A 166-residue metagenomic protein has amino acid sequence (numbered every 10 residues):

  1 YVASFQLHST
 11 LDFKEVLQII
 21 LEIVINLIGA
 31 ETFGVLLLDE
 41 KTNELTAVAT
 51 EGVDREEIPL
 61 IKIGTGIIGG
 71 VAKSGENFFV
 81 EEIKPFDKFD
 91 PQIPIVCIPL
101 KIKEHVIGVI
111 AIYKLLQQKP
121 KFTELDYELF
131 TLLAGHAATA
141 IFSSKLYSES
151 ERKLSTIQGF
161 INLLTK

Functional and structural regions predicted by a protein language model:
F5-I20, I25, K88: Signal-transducing coiled-coil linker helices
F13, L146-K166: Signal-transducing coiled-coil/dimerization helices and immediately adjacent hinge/linker segments that couple sensory
E22-I25, T32-E56: GAF sensory/regulatory domain recognition with acknowledged cross-activation on helical regulatory dimers
V53, I110-P120, D126: Short beta-strand-to-loop transition segments that serve as allosteric relay/switch motifs in sensory/regulatory domains
R55-N77: Acidic/proline- and glycine-rich, intrinsically disordered low-complexity segments that serve as regulatory linkers
E76-C97, L115-L116: Signal-transducing coupling segments at domain and membrane junctions
I93-K101, V106-A111: A short, aliphatic-rich beta-strand micro-motif
T131-A138: Allosteric cytosolic regulatory segments
